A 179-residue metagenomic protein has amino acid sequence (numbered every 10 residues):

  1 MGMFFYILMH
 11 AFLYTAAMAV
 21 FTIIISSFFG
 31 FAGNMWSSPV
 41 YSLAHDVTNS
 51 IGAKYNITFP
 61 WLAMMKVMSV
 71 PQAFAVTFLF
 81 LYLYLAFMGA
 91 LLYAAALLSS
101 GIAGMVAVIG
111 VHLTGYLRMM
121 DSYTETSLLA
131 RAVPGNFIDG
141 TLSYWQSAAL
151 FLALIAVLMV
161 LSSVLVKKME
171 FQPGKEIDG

Functional and structural regions predicted by a protein language model:
M1-Y6: Intracellular coupling helices
I7-Y93, V133-L152: Secretory targeting signals
A11, I109-L113, I155-A156: Residue-level recognition of pore/gate-forming positions within transmembrane alpha-helices of multi-pass
A16, L98-S99: Transmembrane helix irregularities
T22-S38, M120, T124-L128, K167-Q172: Transmembrane helix-loop junctions in multipass membrane proteins, especially transporters and channels
A94-L98, L154-G179: Junction motif at the cytosolic side of a transmembrane helix
S100-Y116, I177-D178: Central hydrophobic cores of alpha-helical transmembrane segments in multi-pass integral membrane proteins
G110-D121, R131-P134: Aromatic-anchored segments of alpha-helical transmembrane domains
